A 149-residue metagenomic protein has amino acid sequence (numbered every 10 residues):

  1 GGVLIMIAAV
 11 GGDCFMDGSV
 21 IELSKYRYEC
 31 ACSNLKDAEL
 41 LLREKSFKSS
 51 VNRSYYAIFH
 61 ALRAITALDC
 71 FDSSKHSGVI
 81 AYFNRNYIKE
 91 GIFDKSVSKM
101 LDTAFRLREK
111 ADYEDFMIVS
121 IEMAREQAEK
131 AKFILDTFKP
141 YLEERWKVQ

Functional and structural regions predicted by a protein language model:
G1-Q149: Terminal alpha-helical segments
